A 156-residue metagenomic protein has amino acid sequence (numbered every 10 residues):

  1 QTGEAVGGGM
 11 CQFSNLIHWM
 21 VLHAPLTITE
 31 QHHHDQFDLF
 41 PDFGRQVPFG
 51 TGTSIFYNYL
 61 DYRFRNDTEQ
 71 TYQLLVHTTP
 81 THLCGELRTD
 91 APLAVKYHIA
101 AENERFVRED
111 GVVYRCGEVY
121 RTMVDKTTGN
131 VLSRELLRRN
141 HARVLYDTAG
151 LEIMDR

Functional and structural regions predicted by a protein language model:
Q1-R156: Well-ordered beta-sheet/strand-loop patches within structured domains
